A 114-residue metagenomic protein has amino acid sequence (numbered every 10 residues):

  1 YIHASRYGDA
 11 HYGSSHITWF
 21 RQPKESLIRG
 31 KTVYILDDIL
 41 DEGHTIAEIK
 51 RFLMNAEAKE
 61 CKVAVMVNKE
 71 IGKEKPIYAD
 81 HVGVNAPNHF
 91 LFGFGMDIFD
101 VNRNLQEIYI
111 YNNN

Functional and structural regions predicted by a protein language model:
Y1-N114: PRPP-associated nucleotide enzymes
